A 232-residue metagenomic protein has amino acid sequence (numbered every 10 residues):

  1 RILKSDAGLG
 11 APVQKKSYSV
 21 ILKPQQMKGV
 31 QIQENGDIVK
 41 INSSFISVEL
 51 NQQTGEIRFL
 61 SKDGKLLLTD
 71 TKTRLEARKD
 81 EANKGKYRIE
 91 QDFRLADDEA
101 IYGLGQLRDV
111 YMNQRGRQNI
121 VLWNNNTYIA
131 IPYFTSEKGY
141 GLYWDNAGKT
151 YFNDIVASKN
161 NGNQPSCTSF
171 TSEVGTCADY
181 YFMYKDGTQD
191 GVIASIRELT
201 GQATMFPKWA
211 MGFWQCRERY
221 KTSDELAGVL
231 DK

Functional and structural regions predicted by a protein language model:
R1-D37, A77-D80: A low-complexity, Ser/Thr/Gly/Pro-enriched, surface-exposed linker/loop concept that marks segments flanking
S5-L9, S158-K159, L230: Short secondary-structure boundary/capping segments
K16-L22, M27, N42-I46, F93 (+2 more regions): Domain-wide signal for the mature, well-folded portions of proteins, strongly enriched in nucleus-encoded organellar
Q33-A210, R217-E218: Catalytic and substrate-binding clefts that recognize carbohydrates or anionic sugar/phosphate headgroups
K221-D231: Short, acidic/polar
